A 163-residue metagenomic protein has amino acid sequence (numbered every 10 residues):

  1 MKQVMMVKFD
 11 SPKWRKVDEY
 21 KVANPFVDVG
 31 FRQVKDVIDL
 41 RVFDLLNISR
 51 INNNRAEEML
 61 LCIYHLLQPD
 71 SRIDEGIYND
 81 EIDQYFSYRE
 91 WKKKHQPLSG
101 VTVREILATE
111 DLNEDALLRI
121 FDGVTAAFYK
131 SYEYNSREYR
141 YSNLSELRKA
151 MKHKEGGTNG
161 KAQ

Functional and structural regions predicted by a protein language model:
M1-K154: Compact, charge-rich alpha-helical regulatory domains located at protein termini
